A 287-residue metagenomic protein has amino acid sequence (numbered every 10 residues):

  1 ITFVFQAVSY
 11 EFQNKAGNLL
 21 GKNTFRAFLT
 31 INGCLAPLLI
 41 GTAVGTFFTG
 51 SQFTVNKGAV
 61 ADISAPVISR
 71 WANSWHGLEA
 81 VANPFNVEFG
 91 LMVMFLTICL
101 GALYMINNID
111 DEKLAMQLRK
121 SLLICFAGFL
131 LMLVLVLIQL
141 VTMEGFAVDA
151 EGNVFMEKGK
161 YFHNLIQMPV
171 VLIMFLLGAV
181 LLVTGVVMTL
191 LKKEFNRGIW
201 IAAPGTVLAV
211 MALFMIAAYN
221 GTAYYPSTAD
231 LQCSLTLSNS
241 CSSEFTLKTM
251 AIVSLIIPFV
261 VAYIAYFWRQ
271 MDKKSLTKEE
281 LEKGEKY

Functional and structural regions predicted by a protein language model:
I1-K15: Membrane helical hairpin/interfacial module
F5, G41, F95-I98, I264 (+1 more regions): Alpha-helical transmembrane segments of polytopic integral membrane proteins, especially the permease/helical cores
A16-N196, A212: Long, contiguous internal "core" modules enriched in hydrophobic/ aromatic residues
F155-G159, Y225-L247: Short, membrane-exposed interhelical loops at transmembrane-helix boundaries
I199-L208: Central hydrophobic cores of alpha-helical transmembrane segments in multi-pass integral membrane proteins
W200, L235, N239-V260: C-terminal transmembrane helix-loop-helix hairpin of multi-pass membrane proteins
F259-L276: Membrane-helix cytosolic exit motif
K273-Y287: Short, highly charged, low-complexity non-transmembrane loops/tails of multi-pass membrane proteins
